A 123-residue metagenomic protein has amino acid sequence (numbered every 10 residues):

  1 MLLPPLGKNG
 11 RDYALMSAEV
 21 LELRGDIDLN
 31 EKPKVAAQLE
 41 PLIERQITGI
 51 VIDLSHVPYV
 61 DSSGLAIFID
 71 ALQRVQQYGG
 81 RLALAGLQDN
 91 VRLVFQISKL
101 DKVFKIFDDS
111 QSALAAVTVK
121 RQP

Functional and structural regions predicted by a protein language model:
M1, A14, A18, G25 (+4 more regions): Residue-level marker of intrinsically disordered, low-complexity segments enriched for small/polar residues
L2-L3, G7-A37, L54-H56: STAS-typified acidic loop motif
L29-F104: Amphipathic alpha-helical interaction surfaces in cytosolic regulatory modules
I106-P123: A charged, well-structured terminal subsegment
